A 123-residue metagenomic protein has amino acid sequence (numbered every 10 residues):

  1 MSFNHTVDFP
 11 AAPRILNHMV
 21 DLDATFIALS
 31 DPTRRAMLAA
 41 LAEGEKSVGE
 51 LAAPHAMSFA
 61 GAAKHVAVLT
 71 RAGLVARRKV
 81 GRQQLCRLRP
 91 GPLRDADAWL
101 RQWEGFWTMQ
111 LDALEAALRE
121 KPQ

Functional and structural regions predicted by a protein language model:
M1-D21, R94-Q123: Amphipathic alpha-helical dimerization/coiled-coil segments that flank or bridge DNA-binding/regulatory modules
S2, I15, A62, V80-G81: Intrinsic low-complexity/disordered segments
V20-A60, L85-A98: N-terminal helix-turn-helix DNA-binding core of bacterial DNA-binding proteins
A36, A67, D112: Active-site phosphate/pyrophosphate-handling residues
A53, K64, T70-R71: Alpha-helical residues within the helix-turn-helix
T70-G81, L85-R87: Beta-hairpin "wing" of winged helix-turn-helix
